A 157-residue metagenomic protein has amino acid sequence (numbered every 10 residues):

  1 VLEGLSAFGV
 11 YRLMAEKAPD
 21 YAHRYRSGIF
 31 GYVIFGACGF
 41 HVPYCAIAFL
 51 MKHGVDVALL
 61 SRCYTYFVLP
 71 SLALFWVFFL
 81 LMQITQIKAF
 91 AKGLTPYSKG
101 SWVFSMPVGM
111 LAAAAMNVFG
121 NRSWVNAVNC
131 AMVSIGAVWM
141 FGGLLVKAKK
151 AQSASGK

Functional and structural regions predicted by a protein language model:
V1-Q152: Hydrophobic, aromatic-enriched alpha-helical segments typical of multi-pass transmembrane helices
S153-K157: Low-complexity, intrinsically disordered extramembrane tails and loops of integral membrane proteins
